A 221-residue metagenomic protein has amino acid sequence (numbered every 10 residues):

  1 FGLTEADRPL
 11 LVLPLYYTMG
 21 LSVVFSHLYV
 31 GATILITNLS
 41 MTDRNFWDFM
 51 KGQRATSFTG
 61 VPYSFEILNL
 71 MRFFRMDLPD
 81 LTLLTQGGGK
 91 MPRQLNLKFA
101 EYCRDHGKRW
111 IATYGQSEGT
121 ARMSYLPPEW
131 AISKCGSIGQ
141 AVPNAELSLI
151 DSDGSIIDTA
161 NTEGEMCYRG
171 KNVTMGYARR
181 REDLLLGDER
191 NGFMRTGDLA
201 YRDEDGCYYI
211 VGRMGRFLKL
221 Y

Functional and structural regions predicted by a protein language model:
F1-R8, Y16-S57, V142: Conserved AMP-binding/adenylation subdomain of ANL enzymes
L10, L35, T85, R109-I111 (+1 more regions): Structural detector of well-ordered beta-strand residues that form the stable sheet scaffold of enzyme domains
G31, M50, F58-V61, G88 (+2 more regions): Residue-level signal for inorganic ion chemistry
G52-G60, N69-S133, E146: Gly/Ser/Thr-rich phosphate-binding loop
V61-Y63, K171-N172: Beta->alpha turn/N-cap motifs
K90-R93, L126, I132-R179: Adenylate-forming AMP-binding core of the ANL superfamily, especially NRPS adenylation
D158-N161, E165-Y221: Conserved ATP-binding/catalytic segment of the ANL
